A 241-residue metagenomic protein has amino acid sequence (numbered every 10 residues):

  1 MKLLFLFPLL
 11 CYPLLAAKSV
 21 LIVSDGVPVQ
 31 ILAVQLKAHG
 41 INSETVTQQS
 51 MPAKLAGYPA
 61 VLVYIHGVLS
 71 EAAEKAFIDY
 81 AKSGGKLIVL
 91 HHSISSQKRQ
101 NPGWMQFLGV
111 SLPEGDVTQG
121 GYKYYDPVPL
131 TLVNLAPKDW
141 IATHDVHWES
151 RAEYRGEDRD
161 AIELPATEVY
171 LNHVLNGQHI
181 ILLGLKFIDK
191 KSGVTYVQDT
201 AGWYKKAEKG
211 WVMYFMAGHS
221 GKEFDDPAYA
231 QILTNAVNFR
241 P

Functional and structural regions predicted by a protein language model:
L3-P13: Sec-dependent N-terminal signal peptides
P8, I65, H219: Residues that line or immediately flank small-molecule/substrate-binding pockets and catalytic motifs
A17-V23, P28, V34, Q106-L108 (+2 more regions): Extracellular ligand-binding/catalytic regions of CAZymes and related secreted enzymes and adhesion modules
K18-P102, F224: Helical hinge/lid and interdomain linker segments adjacent to catalytic or ligand-binding clefts that mediate domain
I31-H39, Y122-E208, Y214: Catalytic beta-strand/loop cores that center a nucleophilic Ser/Cys/Thr and support acyl-enzyme chemistry
A33, E74-I78, Y170-N172, L233 (+1 more regions): Short amphipathic alpha-helical segments and helix-helix/interface helices
L62, I88, L182, M213-F215: Hydrophobic/aromatic beta-strand patches that form the interior of the parallel beta-sheet core in alpha/beta enzyme
V68-R151: A glycine-rich, often tryptophan-bearing local segment used as a flexible ligand/cofactor-contacting loop or short
